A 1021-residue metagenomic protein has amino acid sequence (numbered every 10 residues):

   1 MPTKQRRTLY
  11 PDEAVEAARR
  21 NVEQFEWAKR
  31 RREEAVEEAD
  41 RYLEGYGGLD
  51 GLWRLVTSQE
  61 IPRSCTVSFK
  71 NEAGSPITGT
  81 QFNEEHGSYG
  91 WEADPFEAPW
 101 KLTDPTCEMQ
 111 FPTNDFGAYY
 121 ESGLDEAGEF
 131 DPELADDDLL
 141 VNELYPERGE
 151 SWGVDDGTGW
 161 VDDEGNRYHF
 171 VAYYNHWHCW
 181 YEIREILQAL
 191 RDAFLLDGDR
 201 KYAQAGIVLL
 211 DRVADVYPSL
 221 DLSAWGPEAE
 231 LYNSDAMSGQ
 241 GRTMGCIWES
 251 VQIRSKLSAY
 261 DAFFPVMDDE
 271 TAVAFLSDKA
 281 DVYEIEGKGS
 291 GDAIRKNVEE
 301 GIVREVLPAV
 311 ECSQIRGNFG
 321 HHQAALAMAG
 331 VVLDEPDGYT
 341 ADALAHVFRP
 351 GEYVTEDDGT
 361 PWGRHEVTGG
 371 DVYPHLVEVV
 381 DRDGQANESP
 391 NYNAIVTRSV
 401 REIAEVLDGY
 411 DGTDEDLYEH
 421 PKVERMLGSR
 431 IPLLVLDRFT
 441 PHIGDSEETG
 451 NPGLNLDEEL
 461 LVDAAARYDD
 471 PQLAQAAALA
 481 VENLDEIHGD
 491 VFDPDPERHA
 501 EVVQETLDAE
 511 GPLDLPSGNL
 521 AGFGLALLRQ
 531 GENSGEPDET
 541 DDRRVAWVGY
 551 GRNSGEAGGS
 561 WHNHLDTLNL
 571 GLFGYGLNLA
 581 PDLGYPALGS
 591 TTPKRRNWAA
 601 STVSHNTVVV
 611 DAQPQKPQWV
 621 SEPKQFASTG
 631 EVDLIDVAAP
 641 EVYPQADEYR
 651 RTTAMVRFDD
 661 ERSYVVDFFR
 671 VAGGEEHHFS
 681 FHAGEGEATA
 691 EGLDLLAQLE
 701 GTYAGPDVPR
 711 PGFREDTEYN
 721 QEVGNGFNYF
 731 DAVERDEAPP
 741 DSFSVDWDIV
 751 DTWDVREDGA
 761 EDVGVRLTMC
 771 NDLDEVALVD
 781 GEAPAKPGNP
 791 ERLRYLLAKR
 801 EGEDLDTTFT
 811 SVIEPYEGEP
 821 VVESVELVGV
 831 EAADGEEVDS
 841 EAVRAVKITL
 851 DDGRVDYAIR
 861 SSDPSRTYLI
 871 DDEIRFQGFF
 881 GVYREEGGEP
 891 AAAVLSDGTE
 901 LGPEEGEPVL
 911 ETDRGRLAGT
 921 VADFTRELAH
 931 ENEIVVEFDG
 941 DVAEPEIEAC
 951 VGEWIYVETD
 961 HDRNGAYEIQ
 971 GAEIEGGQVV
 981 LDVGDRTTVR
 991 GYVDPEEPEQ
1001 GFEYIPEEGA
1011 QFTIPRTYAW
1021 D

Functional and structural regions predicted by a protein language model:
M1-T3: Basic/polar N-terminal segments that are highly enriched at the extreme N-terminus, encompassing both cleavable
R7-V15, D221-A224: An acidic-aromatic substrate-binding cleft motif
Y10, A14-E23, W27-G48, L52-R54 (+6 more regions): Extended polysaccharide-engagement surfaces of secreted carbohydrate-active enzymes
P62-R63, G74-T80, E84-A118, G128 (+6 more regions): Long, internal stretches of domain cores in catalytic or enzyme-like folds, emphasizing the mature domain core
E92-Y174: Long, low-complexity, polar/charged, intrinsically disordered or flexibly structured peripheral segments
D155-E182, V216, S601-N606, G630: N-terminal accessory/precursor segments of enzymes
Y174-G428: Aromatic-lined, polymer-binding surfaces characteristic of secreted/periplasmic polysaccharide-degrading enzymes
